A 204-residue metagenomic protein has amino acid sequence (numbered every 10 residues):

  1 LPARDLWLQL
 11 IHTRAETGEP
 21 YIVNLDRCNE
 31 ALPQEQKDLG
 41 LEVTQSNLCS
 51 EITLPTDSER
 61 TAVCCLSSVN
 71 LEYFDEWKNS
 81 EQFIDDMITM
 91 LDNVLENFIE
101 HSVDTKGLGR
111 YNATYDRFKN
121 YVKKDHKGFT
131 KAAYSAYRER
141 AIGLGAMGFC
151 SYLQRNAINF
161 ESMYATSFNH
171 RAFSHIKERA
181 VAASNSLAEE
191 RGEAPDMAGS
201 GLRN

Functional and structural regions predicted by a protein language model:
L1-E42, Y111, Y115, A146-A194: Conserved, charged catalytic cores of large soluble enzymes
R14-A136, G148-L153: Function-dense linear segments that define catalytic or interfacial modules in macromolecule-processing proteins
E139-A146: Aromatic-lined, polymer-binding surfaces characteristic of secreted/periplasmic polysaccharide-degrading enzymes
A198-R203: Acidic, glycine-enriched catalytic cores built around paired aspartates
